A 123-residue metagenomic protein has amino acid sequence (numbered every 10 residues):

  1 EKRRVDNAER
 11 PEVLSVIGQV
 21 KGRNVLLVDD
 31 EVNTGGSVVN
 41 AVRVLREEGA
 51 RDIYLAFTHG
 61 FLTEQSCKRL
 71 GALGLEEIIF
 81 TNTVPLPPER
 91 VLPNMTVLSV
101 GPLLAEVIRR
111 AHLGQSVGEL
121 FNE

Functional and structural regions predicted by a protein language model:
E1-E123: PRPP-associated nucleotide enzymes
